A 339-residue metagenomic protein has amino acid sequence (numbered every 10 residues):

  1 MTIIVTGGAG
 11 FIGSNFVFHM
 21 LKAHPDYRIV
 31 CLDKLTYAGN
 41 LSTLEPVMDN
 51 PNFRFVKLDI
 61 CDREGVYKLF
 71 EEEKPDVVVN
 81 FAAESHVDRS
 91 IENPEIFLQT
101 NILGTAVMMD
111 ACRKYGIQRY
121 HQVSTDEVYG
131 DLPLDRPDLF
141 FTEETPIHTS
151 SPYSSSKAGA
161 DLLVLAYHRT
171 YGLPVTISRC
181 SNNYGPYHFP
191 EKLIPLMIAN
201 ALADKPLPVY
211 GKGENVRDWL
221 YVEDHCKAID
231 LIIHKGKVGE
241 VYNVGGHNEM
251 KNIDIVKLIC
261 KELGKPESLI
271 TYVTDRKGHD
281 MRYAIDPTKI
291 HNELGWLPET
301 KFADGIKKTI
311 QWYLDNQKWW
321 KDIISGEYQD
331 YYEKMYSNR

Functional and structural regions predicted by a protein language model:
M1-N183, K308, Y313-N316, D322-R339: N-terminal Rossmann-like NAD(P)+-binding domain of SDR-like oxidoreductases, especially those catalyzing
I3, H19, I29, L58 (+2 more regions): C-terminal substrate-binding subdomain of Rossmann-fold SDR/epimerase-dehydratase oxidoreductases
I12, A38-G39, E64, H188 (+2 more regions): Residues that form or flank phosphate/diphosphate-binding pockets in enzymes that use nucleotide phosphates
L35, N182-G185, N215-V216, R276-K277: Short histidine/acidic/glycine/proline-rich micro-motifs that form metal- and phosphate-coordinating active-site loops
V47, D135-R136, P190-I198, T274: A glycine/serine/threonine-rich, flexible loop-to-helix segment that serves as the NAD(P) cofactor-binding "lid"
G65, I96, L103, P146 (+4 more regions): Residue-level recognition of oxygen-bearing side chains
P137, T149-S156, P186, P190-I194 (+1 more regions): The catalytic Tyr-centered alpha-helix of NAD(P)H-dependent dehydrogenases
G159, L163, Y167, M197 (+2 more regions): Hydrophobic alpha-helix immediately C-terminal to the catalytic Tyr-X-X-X-Lys motif of short-chain
